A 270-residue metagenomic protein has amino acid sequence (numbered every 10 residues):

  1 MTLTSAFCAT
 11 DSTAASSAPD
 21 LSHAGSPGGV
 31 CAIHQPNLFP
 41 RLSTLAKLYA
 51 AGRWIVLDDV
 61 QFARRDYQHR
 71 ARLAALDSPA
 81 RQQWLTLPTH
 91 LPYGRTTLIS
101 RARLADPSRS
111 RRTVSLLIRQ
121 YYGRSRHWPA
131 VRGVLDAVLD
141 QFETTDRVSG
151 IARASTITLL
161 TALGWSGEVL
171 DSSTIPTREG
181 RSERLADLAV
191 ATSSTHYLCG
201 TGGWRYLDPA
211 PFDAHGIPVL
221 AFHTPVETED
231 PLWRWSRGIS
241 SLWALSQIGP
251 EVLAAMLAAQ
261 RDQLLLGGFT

Functional and structural regions predicted by a protein language model:
T2-T270: Residues lining hydrophobic/aromatic ligand-binding pockets adjacent to catalytic sites
